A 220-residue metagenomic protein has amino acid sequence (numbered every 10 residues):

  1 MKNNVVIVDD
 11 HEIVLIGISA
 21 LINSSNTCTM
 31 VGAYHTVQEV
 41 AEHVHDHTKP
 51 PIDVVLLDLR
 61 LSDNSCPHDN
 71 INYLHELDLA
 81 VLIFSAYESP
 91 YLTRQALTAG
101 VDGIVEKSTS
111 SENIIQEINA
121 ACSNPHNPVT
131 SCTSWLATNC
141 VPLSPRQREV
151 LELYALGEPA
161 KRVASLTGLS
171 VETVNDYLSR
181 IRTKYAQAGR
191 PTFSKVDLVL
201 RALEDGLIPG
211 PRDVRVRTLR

Functional and structural regions predicted by a protein language model:
M1-S131, D213-R220: N-terminal regulatory/sensing modules of transcriptional regulators
A20, Q116, E152, D176 (+2 more regions): DNA-binding alpha-helical recognition surfaces that contact promoter or target DNA
H126-N127, P159, I208: Conserved hydrophobic residue
N127-Y154: Regulatory hinge/linker segments at domain boundaries that couple sensory/effector modules to output domains
Y154-E158, A202: Short helix-to-turn junction characteristic of helix-turn-helix DNA-binding domains, especially the helix
A160-D197: Recognition helix of helix-turn-helix DNA-binding domains
T183-R220: Basic, Lys/Arg-enriched C-terminal extension of HTH/homeodomain DNA-binding domains
